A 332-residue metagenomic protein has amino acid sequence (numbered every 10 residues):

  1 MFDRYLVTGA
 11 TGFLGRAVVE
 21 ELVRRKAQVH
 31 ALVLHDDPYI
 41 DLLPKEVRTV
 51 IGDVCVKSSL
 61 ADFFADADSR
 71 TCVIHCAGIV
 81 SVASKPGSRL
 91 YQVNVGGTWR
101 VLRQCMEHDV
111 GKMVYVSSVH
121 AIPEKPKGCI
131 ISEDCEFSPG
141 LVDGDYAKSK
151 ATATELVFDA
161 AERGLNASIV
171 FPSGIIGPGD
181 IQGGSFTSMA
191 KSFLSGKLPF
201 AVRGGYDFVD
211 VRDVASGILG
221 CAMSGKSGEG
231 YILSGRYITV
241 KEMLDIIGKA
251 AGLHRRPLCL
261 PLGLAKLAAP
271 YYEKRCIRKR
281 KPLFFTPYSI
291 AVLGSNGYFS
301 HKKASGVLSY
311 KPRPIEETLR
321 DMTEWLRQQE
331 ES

Functional and structural regions predicted by a protein language model:
R4-R25: N-terminal Rossmann NAD(P)H-binding glycine-rich loop of SDR-like oxidoreductase domains
P38, L43, V47-G96, R100 (+1 more regions): NAD(P)H-binding glycine-rich loop region in Rossmannoid oxidoreductase-like domains and their noncatalytic homologs
V82-A83, V119-C129, I175-I181: Conserved catalytic-site region of short-chain dehydrogenase/reductase
G96-D145: Conserved Rossmann-fold NAD(P)-dependent oxidoreductase catalytic core, especially the SDR/UDP-sugar
S117, E155-P178: Conserved beta-loop-beta element that borders a ligand/cofactor-binding pocket
F137-L141, S188-V209, D213: A conserved pocket-lining segment of Rossmann-fold NAD(P)-dependent short-chain dehydrogenase/reductase
T152, S185, V202-M223, E229: Substrate-positioning beta->alpha
G217-F284, H301, G306, P314-S332: Mid/C-terminal beta-alpha module of Rossmann-like enzyme folds, strongest in SDR-family dehydrogenases/epimerases
